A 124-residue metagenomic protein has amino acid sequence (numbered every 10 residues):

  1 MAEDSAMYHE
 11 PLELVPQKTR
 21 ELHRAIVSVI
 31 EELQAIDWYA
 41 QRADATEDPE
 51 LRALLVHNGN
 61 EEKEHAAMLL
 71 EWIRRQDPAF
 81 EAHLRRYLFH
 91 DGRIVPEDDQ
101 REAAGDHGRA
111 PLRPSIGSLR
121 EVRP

Functional and structural regions predicted by a protein language model:
M1-P124: Iron-associated oxidoreductase/ferritin-like identity signal
